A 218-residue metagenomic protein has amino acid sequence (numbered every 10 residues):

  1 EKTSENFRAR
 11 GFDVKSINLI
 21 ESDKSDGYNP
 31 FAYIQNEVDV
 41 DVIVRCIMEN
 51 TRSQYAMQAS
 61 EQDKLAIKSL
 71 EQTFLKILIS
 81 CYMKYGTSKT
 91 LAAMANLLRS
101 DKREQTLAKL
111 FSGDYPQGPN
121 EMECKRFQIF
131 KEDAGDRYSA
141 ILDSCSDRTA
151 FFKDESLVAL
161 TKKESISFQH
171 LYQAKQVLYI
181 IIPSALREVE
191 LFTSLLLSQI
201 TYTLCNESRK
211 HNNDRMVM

Functional and structural regions predicted by a protein language model:
E1-M218: P-loop NTPase motor domains
